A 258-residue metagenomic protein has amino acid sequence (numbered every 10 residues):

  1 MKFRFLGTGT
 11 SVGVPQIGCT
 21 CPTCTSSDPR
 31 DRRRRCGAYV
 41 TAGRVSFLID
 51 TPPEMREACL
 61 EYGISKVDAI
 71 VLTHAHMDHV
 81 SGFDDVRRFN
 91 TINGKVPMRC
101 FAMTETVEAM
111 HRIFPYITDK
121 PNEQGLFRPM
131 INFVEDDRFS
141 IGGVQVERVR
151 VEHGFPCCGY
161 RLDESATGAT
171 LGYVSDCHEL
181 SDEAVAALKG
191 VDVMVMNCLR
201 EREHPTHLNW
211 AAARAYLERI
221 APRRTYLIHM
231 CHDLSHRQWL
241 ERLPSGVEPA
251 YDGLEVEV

Functional and structural regions predicted by a protein language model:
M1-V174, H178, E183, L240-E257: Binuclear metal-dependent hydrolase catalytic cores
H178-V258: Cap/insert and terminal regions of metallo-dependent hydrolase folds
